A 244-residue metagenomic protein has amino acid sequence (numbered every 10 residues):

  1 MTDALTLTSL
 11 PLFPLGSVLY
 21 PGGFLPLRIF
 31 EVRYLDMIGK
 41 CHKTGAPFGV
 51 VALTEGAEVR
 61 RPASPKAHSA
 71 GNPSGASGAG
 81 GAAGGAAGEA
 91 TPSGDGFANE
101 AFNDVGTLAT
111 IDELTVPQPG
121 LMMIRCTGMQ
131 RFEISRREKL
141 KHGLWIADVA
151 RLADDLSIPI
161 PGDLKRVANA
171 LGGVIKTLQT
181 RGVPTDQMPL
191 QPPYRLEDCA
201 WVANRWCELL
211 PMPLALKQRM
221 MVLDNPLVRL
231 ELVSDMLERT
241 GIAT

Functional and structural regions predicted by a protein language model:
M1-P189, P226, M236-A243: Positively charged
P26, D198, L232: Short, contiguous, pocket-lining structural segments that sit at or immediately flank catalytic/ligand-binding sites
A168, G172, C199-A203, L230: Short amphipathic alpha-helical surface patches that serve as generic macromolecular interface elements
Q187-E197, K217-M221: Short acidic, glycine/proline-enriched loop segments that cap or flank alpha-helices
P193-M212: Core structural elements
E208-T244: Extended, charged alpha-helical coiled-coil/arm scaffolds that mediate oligomerization and mechanical coupling in large
